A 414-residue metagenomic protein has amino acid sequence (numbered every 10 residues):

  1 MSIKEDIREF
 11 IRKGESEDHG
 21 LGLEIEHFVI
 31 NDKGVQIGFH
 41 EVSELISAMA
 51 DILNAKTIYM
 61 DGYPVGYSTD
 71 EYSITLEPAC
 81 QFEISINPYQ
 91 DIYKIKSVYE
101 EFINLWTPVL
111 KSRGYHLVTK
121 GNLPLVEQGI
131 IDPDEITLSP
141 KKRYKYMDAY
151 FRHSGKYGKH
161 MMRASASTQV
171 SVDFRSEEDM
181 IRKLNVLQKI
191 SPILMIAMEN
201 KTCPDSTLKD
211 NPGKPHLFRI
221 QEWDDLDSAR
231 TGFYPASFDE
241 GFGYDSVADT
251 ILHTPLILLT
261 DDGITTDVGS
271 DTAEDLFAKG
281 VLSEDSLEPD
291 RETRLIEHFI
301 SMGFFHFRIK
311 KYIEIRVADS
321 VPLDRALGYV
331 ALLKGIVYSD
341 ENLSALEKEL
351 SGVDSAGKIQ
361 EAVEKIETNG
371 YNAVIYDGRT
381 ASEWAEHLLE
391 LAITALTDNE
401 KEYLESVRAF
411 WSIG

Functional and structural regions predicted by a protein language model:
M1-G158, A164, R325, Y329-K334 (+4 more regions): Terminal catalytic/cofactor-binding subdomain
H27, V170, I315: Conserved, mostly hydrophobic/aromatic
I37-G38, I92-K94, M180-R182, M195 (+2 more regions): Short helix/loop capping segments that flank catalytic or ligand/cofactor-binding pockets
I86-P88, F174, D319: Short, histidine-centered active-site or binding-site loop motifs used for metal coordination, general acid-base
E101-N104, P108-S112, N185, M302-G303 (+1 more regions): Replace "anionic and nucleotidyl ligands
H116-V118, N122-R308: Loop-rich catalytic cores of soluble enzymes, especially ATP-dependent carboxylate-amine ligases and other
V268-G357: Long, well-ordered mid-to-C-terminal structural blocks that present hydrophobic/aromatic surfaces
